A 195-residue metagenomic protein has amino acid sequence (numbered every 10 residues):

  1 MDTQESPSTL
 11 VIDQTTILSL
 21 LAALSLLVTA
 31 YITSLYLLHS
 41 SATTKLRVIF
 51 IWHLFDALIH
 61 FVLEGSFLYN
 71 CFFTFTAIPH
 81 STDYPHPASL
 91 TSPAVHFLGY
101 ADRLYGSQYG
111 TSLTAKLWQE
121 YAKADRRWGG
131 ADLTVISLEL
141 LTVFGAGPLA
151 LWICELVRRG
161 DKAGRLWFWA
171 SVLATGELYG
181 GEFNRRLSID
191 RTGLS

Functional and structural regions predicted by a protein language model:
M1-A42: Sequence termini and other peripheral, non-core segments
M1-T15, L90, A94, L117-I136 (+1 more regions): Juxtamembrane membrane-interface segments at transmembrane-helix boundaries in membrane proteins
D2, A42-V48, L68-A122, T192-L194: Interhelical loop segments of eukaryotic multi-pass membrane proteins
L10-L24, T44-L63, V135-L140, G164-L173 (+1 more regions): Transmembrane alpha-helices of multi-pass eukaryotic membrane proteins
A23-H39, I59-C71, L149-L156, G180-L187: Membrane-embedded alpha-helices of multi-pass membrane proteins, especially ion channels and transporters
R127-D161: Internal catalytic-core helix/loop-beta-alpha segment that presents or stabilizes conserved functional determinants
E155-L178, E182: Glycine/proline-rich loop-helix segments at beta-alpha junctions forming the active-site rim of enzyme cores
T175-S195: Juxtamembrane loop segments immediately following a transmembrane helix
